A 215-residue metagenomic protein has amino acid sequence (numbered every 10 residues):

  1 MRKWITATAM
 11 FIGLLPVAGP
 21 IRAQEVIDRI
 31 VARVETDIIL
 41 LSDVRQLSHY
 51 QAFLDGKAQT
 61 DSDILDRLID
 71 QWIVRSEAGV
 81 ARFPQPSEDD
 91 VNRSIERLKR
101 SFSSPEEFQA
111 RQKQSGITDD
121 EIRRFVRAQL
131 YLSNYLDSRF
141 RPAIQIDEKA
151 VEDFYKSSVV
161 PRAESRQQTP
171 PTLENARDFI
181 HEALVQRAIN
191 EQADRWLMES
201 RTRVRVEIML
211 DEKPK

Functional and structural regions predicted by a protein language model:
M1-W4: Positively charged n-region of N-terminal signal peptides that target proteins for export
T6, D43, I73: Residue-level recognition of oxygen-bearing side chains
A7-P16: Bacterial N-terminal signal peptides
L15-P16, S48, G56, R195 (+1 more regions): Residues in and immediately flanking transmembrane alpha helices
G19-A23: Sec/Tat signal peptide C-region and signal peptidase I cleavage site
V26-I27, A58-K215: Peptidyl-prolyl cis-trans isomerase
R29-T60: N-terminal targeting signals for Sec/Tat export/insertion, comprising classic cleavable signal peptides
